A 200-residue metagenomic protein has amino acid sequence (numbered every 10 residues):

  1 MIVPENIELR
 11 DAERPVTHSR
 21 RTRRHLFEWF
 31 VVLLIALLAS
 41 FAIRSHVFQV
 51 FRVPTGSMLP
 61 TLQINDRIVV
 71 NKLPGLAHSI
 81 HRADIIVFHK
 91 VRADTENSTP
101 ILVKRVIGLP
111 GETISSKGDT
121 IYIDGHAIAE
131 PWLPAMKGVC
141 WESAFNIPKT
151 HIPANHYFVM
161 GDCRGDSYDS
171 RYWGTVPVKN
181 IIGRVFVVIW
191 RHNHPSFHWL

Functional and structural regions predicted by a protein language model:
I2-L26, F30-V31, A42, H46-R52 (+1 more regions): Soluble "head" domains of membrane/secretory-pathway proteins
L33-A39: Core hydrophobic alpha-helical membrane-spanning segments
T55: A short acidic/basic microdomain associated with nuclease active sites
